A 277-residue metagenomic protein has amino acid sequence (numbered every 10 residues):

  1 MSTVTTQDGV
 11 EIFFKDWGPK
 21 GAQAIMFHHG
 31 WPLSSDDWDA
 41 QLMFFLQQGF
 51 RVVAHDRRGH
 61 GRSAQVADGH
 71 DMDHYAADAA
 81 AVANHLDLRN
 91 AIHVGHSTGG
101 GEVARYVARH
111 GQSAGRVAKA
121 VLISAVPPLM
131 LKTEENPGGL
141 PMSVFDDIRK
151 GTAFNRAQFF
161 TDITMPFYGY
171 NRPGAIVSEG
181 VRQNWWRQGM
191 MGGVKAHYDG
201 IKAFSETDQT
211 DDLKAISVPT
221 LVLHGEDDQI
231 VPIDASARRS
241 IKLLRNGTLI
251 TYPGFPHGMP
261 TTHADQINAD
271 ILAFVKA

Functional and structural regions predicted by a protein language model:
D8-D68: Conserved HGGG/HGGXW glycine-rich cap/lid loop of the alpha/beta-hydrolase fold
H29-W31, A91, G95-G100: Conserved alpha/beta-hydrolase "nucleophile elbow" surrounding the catalytic nucleophile
H74-A91: Conserved acidic catalytic loop of the alpha/beta-hydrolase fold
A104-F154: Flexible "cap/lid" loop of the alpha/beta hydrolase fold
P128-L140, K150-K214: Conserved alpha/beta-hydrolase catalytic His-Asp/Glu region
I216, V222-H224, D228: Short beta-strand/loop motif that positions the catalytic acidic residue of the alpha/beta-hydrolase fold
Q229-A235: Conserved alpha/beta-hydrolase "acid-adjacent" motif
R245-A277: Catalytic active-site module of serine/aspartate enzymes centered on a nucleophile-bearing elbow/loop
